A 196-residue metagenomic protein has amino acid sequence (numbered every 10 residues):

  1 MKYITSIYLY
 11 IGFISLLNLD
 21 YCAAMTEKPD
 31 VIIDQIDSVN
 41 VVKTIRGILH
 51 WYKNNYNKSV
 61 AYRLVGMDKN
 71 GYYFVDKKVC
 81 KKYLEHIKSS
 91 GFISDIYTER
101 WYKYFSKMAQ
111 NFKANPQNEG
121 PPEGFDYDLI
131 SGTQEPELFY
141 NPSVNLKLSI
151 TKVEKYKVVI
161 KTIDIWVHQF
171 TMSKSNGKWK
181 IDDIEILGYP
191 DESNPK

Functional and structural regions predicted by a protein language model:
M1-Q35: Bacterial Sec-dependent N-terminal signal peptides
I7, E154-Y156: A generic structural micro-environment signature that highlights single residues at secondary-structure boundaries
N18-D20, T44, S175: Generic detector of short, well-ordered, non-transmembrane alpha-helical segments enriched in hydrophobic residues
A23-V153, L187-K196: Flexible low-complexity loop/turn motifs enriched in small/helix-breaking residues
V158-V159, I165-P195: Short beta-strand edge/turn micro-motifs at domain boundaries
